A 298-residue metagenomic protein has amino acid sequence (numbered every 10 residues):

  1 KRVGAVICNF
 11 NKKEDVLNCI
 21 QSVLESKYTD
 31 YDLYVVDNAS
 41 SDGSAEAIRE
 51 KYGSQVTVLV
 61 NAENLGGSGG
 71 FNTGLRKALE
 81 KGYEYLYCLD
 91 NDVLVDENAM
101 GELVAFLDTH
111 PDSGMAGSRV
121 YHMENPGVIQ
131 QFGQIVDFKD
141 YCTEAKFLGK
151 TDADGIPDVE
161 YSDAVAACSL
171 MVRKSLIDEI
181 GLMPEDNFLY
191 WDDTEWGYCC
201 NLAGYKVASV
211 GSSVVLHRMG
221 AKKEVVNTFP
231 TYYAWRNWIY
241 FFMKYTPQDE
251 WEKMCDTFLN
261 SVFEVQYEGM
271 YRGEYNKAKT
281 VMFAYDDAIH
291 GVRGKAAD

Functional and structural regions predicted by a protein language model:
Q21-D30: Short, acidic, metal-binding catalytic loop of nucleotide-sugar glycosyltransferases
Y31-A39, L59-N61: Short beta-strand/loop segment that forms part of the nucleotide-sugar
D42-E50: Acidic helix N-cap motif at the loop->helix transition within catalytic regions of sugar-transfer enzymes
N61-K81: Glycine-rich, basic loop-to-helix element that forms the pyrophosphate-binding segment of sugar-nucleotide handling
G69, L94-G181, D186: Acidic/His-rich active-site region of diverse nucleotide-sugar glycosyltransferases
Y83-L94: Short beta-strand-to-loop acidic/aromatic patch adjacent to the donor-nucleotide binding site
L189-E195, P230: Acidic donor-binding loop at a coil-to-helix junction in glycosyltransferase catalytic cores that engages
F229, Y233-N237, D249-D298: Non-catalytic, C-terminal membrane-associated alpha-helical segments of glycosyltransferases
